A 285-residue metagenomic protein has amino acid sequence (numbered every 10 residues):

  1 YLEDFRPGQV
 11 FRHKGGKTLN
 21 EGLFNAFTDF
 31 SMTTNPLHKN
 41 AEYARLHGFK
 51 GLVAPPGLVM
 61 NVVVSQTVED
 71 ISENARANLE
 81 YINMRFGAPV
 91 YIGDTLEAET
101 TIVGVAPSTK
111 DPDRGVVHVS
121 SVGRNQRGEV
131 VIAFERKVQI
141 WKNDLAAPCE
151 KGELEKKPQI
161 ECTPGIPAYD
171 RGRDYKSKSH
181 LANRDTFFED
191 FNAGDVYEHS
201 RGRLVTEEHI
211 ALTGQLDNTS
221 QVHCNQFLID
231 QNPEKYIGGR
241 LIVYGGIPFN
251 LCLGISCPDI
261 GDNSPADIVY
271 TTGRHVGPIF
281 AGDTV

Functional and structural regions predicted by a protein language model:
Y1-Y81, N143-Y270: Hot-dog-fold acyl-thioester-processing enzymes
L2-E3, G87-A88, F187-E189, H275-P278: Short, surface-exposed secondary-structure edge patches
L2-P7, A88-K176, A281-D283: HotDog/MaoC-like acyl-thioester-processing domains
H13, I82, A98, V117-V119 (+3 more regions): Hydrophobic residues positioned within well-ordered beta-strands of beta-sheet architectures
K17-T18, A106, V117, N125 (+3 more regions): Compositionally biased, intrinsically disordered low-complexity regions
A54-P55, G87-I92, Y244, V276-G282: Short, low-complexity cationic-aromatic patches
A77-A88, V103-G104, A266-G273, G277: A cross-kingdom feature marking solvent-exposed beta-strand/loop segments within repeated, beta-rich binding/scaffold
